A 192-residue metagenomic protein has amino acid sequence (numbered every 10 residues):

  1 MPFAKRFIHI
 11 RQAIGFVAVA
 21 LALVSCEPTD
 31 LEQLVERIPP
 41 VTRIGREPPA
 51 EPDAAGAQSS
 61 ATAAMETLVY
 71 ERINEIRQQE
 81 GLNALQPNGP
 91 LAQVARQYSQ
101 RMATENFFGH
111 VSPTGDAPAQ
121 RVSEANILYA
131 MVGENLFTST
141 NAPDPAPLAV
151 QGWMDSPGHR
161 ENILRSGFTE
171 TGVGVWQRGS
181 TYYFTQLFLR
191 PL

Functional and structural regions predicted by a protein language model:
M1-F107, P143, L148, E161 (+1 more regions): N-terminal targeting leaders of exported, membrane, and organelle-targeted proteins
R96-E124: Conserved alpha-helical segments that form or flank metal/cofactor-binding pockets of metalloenzymes
N126-N135, F188: Substrate-binding clefts and substrate-entry loops adjacent to catalytic sites of polymer-processing enzymes acting on
I127, S139-A142: Surface-exposed, charged secondary-structure patches
N135-F137, G172: A structural signal for short loop-to-beta-strand junctions that line the ligand-binding cleft of periplasmic/secreted
